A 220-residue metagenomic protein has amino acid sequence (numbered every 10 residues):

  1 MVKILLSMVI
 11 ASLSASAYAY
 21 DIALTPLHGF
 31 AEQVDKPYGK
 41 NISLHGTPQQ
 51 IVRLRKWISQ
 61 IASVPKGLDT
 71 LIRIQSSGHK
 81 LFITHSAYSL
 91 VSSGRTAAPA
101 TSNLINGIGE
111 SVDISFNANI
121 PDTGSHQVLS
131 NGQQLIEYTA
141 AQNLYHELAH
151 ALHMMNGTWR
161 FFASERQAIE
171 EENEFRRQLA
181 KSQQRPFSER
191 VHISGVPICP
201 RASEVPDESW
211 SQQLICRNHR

Functional and structural regions predicted by a protein language model:
M1-I4: Positively charged n-region of N-terminal signal peptides that target proteins for export
I10-Y18: Hydrophobic h-region of N-terminal signal peptides that target proteins for export in Gram-negative bacteria
Y18-A98: A metal-dependent hydrolase signature that marks the N-terminal structural subdomain at the beginning of catalytic folds
H28, G46, A87, A118-I120 (+2 more regions): A mature extracytoplasmic/lumenal domain signature
S59-K66, A149-G157, N173-A180: Sec-exported extracytoplasmic/periplasmic mature domains
S93-A141, A151-M154: Active-site scaffold of zinc-dependent metalloenzymes
V112, Y138, T158-R220: Metalloprotease/metallohydrolase-associated module, dominated by Zn2+-dependent proteases
L144: An amphipathic, basic-hydrophobic helix/alpha-beta surface used to engage anionic, phosphate-rich ligands or surfaces
